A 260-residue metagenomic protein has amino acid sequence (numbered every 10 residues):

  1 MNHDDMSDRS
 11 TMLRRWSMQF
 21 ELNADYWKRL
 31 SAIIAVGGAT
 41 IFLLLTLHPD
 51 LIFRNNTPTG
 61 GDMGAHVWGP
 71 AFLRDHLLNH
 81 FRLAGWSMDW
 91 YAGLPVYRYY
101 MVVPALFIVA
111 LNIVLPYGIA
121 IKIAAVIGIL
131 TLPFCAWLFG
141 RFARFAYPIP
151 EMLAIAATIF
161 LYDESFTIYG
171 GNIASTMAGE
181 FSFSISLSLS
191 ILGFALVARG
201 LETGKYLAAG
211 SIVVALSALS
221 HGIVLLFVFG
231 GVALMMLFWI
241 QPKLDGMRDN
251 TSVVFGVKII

Functional and structural regions predicted by a protein language model:
H3-D4: Acidic/polar hotspots within intrinsically disordered regions
R9-I260: Membrane-embedded transmembrane-helix bundle of lipid-linked glycan/lipid transferases
